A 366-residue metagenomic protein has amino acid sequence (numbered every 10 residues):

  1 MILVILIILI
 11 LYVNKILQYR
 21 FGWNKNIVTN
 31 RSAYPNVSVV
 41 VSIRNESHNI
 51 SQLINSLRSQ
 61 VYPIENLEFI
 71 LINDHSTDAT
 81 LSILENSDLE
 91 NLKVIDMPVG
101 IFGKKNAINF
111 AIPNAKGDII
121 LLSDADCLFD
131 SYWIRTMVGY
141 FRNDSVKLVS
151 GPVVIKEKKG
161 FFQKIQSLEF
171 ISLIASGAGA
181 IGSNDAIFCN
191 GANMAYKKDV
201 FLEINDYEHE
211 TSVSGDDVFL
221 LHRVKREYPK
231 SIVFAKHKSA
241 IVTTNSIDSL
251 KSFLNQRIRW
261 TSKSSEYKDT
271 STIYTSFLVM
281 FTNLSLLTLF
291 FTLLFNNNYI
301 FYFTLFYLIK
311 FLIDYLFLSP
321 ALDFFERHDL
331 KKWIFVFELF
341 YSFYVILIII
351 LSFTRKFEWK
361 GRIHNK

Functional and structural regions predicted by a protein language model:
M1-S32, S167, L318: N-terminal membrane-anchoring/stem segments of glycan-assembly enzymes
R31, T275-K356: Membrane-embedded multi-pass helical conduit in multi-pass membrane proteins, especially envelope-biosynthetic
N55-N66: Short, acidic, metal-binding catalytic loop of nucleotide-sugar glycosyltransferases
N73-S82, V99, C127: A conserved acidic beta->alpha catalytic loop
A79, A125-Y140: Acidic donor-binding/catalytic loop of UDP-sugar-dependent glycosyltransferases, especially processive GT2
P98-A115: Glycine-rich, basic loop-to-helix element that forms the pyrophosphate-binding segment of sugar-nucleotide handling
I120: Short aromatic/hydrophobic "clamp" motif used to bind/position activated sugar donors
F141-L173, L202, Y207-T272: Catalytic donor/gating beta->alpha subdomain of glycosyltransferases that bind UDP-sugars
